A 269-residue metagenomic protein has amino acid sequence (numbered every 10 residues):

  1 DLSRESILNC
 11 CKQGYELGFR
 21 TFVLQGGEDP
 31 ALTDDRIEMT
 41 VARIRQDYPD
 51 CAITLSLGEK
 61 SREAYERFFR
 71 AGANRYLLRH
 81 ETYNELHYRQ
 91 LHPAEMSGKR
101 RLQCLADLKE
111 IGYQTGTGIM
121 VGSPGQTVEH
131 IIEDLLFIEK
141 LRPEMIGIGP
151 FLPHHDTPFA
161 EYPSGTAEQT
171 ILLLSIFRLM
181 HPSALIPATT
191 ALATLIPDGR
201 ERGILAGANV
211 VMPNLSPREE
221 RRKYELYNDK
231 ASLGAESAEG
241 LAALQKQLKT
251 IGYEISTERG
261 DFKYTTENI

Functional and structural regions predicted by a protein language model:
D1-L8, G14-D35, T40-V41, R45-L105 (+2 more regions): Core AdoMet radical
Y15, E139-I269: Auxiliary Fe-S-binding modules of radical SAM enzymes
L24, L78, L108, I138 (+2 more regions): Conserved, mostly hydrophobic/aromatic
E28-T33, A94, G122-T127, F159 (+2 more regions): Short, small-residue-enriched loops and turns at beta-alpha junctions that line or gate enzyme active sites
A31, E63, E85, G125 (+3 more regions): Generic structural signal for helix capping and beta-alpha/helix-loop junctions
L32-L57, E95-G116, E161-I186, E236-G252: Alpha-helix-loop-beta-strand connector modules within alpha/beta enzyme cores
S61-R70, S123-I138, A193-A206: Catalytic cores of alpha/beta
C104-P153: Aromatic-anchored, glycine/proline-accented short structural segments that stabilize local strand-turns or short
